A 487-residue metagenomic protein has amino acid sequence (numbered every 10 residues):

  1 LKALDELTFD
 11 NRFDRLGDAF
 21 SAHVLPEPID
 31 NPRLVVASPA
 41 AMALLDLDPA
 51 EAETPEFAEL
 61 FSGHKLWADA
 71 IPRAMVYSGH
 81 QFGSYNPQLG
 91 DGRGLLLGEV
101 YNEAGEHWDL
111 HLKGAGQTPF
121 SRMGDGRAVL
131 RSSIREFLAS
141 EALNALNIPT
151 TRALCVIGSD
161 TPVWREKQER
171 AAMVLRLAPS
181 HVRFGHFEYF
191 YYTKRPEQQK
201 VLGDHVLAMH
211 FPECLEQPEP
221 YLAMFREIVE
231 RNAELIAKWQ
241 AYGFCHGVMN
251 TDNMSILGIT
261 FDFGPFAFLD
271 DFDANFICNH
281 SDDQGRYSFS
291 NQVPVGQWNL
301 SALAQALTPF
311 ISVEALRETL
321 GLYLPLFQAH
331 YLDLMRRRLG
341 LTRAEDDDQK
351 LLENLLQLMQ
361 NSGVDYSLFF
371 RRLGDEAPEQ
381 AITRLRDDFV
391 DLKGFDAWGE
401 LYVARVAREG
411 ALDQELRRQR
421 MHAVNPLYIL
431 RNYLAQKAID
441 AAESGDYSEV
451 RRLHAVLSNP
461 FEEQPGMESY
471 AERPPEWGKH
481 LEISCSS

Functional and structural regions predicted by a protein language model:
L1-S78, C278, D283-S487: Regulatory N- and C-terminal appendages and interdomain linkers associated with kinase/kinase-like NTP transferase
L4-R12, H23-P26, G105-L110, E169-V174 (+5 more regions): Short, functional N-terminal and low-complexity linear motifs
F13-G17, W108-T118, G203, L207 (+2 more regions): Active-site-adjacent bridging/hinge elements
L25-P26, D125-R127, L222-A223: Short, contiguous strand/loop micro-motifs
N31-L34, P39-A52, E56-F57, S62-E216 (+7 more regions): Conserved ATP-binding subdomain of kinase catalytic cores across diverse folds
S133, P162-H246, L257-Q357: ATP-dependent phospho-/nucleotidyl transfer catalytic cores
I157-S159, C245-G247, N361-Y366: Short, highly charged low-complexity linear segments
T251-D252, I256: Catalytic-loop Lys-Pro-X-Asn motif of eukaryotic-like protein kinases
